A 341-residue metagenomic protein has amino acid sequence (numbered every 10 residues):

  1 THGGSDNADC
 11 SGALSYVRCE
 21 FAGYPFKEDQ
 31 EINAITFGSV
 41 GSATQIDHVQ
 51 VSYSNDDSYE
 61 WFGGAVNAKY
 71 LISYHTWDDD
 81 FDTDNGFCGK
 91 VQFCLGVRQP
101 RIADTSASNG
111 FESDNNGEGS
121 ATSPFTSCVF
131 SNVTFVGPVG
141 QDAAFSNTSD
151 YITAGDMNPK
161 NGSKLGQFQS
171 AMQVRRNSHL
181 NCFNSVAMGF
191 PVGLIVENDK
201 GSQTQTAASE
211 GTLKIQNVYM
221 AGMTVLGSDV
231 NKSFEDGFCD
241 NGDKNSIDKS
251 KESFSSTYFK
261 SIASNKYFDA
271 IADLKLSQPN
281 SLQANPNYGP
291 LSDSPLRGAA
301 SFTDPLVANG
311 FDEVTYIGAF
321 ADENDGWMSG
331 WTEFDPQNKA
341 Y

Functional and structural regions predicted by a protein language model:
T1-D56, E60-W77, D82-Y341: Extracellular beta-rich repeat passengers
